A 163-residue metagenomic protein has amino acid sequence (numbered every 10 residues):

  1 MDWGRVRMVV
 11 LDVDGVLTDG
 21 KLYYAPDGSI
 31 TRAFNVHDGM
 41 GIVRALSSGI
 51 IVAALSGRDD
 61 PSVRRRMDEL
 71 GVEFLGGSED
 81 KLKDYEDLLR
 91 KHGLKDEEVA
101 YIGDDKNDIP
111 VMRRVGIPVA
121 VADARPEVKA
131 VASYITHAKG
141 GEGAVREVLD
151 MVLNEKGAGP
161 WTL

Functional and structural regions predicted by a protein language model:
M1-L82: Alpha-helical substrate-recognition element adjacent to the catalytic core
T31-N35, F74-L75, L82-L163: Mg2+-dependent phosphoryl-transfer enzymes with acidic/Ser/Thr/Gly-rich catalytic loops
